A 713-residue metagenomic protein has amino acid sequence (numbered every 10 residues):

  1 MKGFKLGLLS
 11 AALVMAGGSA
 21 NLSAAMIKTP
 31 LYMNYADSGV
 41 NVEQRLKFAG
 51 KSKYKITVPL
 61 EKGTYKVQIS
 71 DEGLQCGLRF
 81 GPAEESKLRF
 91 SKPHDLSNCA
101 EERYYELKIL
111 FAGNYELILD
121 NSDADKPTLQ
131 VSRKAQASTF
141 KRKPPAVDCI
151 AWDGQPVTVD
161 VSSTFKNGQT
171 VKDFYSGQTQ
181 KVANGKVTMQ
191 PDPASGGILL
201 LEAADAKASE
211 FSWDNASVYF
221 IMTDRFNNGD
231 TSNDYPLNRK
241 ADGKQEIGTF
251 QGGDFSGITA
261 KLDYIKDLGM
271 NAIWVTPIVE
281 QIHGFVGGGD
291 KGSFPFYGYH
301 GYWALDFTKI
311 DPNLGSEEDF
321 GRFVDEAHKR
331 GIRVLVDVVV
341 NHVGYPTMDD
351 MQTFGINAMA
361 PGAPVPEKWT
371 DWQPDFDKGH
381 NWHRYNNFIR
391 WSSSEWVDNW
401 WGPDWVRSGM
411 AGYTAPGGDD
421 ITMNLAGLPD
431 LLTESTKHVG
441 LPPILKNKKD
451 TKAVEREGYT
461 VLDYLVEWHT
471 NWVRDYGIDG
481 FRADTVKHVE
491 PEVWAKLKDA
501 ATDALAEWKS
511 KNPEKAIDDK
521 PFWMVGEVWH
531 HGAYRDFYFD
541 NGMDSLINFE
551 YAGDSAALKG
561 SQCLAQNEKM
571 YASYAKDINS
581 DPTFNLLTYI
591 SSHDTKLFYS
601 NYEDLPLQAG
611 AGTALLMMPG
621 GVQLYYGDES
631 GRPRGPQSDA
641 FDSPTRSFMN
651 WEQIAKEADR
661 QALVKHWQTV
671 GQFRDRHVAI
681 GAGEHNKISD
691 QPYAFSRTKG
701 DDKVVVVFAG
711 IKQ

Functional and structural regions predicted by a protein language model:
M1-S23: Gram-negative bacterial Sec-dependent N-terminal signal peptides
A25-T64, E72-S97, A137-P144, T170 (+1 more regions): Aromatic-rich carbohydrate-binding modules that target alpha-glucans
V40-Q44, C76-L78, F226-Y235, Y534 (+1 more regions): Short, solvent-exposed loop/turn elements at domain surfaces
C76-D125, E514: Structured interaction patches on ligand/partner-binding surfaces of diverse proteins
T139-G197, E202-D205, H342, N357-P361 (+10 more regions): Active-site-proximal helices and loops of the catalytic beta/alpha 8
V171, I221, I265, V275 (+10 more regions): Conserved, mostly hydrophobic/aromatic
E210-A216, F226-N471, D475-Y476, L497 (+3 more regions): Substrate-binding/active-site clefts of carbohydrate-active enzymes
D214-V218, K266-I273, H328-L335, Y476-F481 (+4 more regions): Loop/turn elements at helix/coil->beta-strand transitions in domains of secreted/extracellular proteins
